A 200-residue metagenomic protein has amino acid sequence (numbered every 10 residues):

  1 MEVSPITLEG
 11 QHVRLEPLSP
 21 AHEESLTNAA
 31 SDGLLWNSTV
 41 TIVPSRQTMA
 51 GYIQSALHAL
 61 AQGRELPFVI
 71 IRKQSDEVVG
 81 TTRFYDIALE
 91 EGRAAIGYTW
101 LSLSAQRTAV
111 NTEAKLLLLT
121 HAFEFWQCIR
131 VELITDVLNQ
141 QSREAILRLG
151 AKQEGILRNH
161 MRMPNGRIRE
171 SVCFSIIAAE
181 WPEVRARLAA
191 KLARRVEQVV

Functional and structural regions predicted by a protein language model:
M1-T108, H121, R167-V200: GNAT-family acyltransferases
R107-H121, E144: Conserved acetyl-CoA-binding loop-helix of GNAT-fold acetyltransferases
E124-I134: Conserved GNAT acetyl-CoA-binding A-motif
L133-R143: Conserved beta-strand-loop-alpha-helix junction that forms the acyl-donor binding cleft
I134, K152-G166: Conserved catalytic-core motifs of GNAT/GCN5-like acyltransferases
